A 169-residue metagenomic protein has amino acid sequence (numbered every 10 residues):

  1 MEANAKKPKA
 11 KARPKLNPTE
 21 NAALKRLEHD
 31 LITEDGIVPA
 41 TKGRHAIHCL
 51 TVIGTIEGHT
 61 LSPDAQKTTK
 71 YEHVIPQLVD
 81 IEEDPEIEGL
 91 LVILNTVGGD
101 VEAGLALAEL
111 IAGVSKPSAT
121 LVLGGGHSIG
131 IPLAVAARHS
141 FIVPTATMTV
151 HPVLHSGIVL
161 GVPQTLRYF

Functional and structural regions predicted by a protein language model:
M1-F169: N-terminal organellar transit peptides
